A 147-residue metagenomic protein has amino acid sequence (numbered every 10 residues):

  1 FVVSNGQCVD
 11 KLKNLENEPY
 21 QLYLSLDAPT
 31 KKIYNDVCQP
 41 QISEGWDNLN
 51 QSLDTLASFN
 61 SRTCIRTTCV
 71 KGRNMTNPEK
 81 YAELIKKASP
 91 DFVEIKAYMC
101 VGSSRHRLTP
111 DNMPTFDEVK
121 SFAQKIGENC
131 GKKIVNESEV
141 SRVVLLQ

Functional and structural regions predicted by a protein language model:
F1-P110, P114-D117: Conserved AdoMet/S-adenosylmethionine-binding subsite of the radical SAM
K86, E118-Q147: C-terminal accessory regions of radical SAM enzymes
